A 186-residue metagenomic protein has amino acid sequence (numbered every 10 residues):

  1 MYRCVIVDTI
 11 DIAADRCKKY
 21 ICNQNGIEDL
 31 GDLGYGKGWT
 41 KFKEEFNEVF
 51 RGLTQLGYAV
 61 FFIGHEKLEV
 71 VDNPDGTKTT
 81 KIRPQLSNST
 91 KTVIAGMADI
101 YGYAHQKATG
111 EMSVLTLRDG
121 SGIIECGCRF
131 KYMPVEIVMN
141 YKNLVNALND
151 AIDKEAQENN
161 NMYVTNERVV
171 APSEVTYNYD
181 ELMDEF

Functional and structural regions predicted by a protein language model:
V5-I6: Walker B beta-strand of ABC/ABC-like P-loop ATPase nucleotide-binding domains, specifically the conserved hydrophobic
T9-T90: P-loop NTPase motor core
D15, K19, K41-E44, E48 (+5 more regions): Charged/polar, solvent-exposed surface patches and flexible loops
C17-K18, P84, T90, I94 (+3 more regions): Generic hydrophobic, helix-prone segments enriched in Leu/Val/Ile
E45-Q55, I100-A108, Y141-A147, A156-N159: Noncatalytic linker/hinge segments flanking ATPase motor cores
V60-E136: Phosphate-binding/switch region of NTP-binding enzymes
I123-F186: Interfaces that engage single-stranded nucleic acids at replication/repair/recombination sites
